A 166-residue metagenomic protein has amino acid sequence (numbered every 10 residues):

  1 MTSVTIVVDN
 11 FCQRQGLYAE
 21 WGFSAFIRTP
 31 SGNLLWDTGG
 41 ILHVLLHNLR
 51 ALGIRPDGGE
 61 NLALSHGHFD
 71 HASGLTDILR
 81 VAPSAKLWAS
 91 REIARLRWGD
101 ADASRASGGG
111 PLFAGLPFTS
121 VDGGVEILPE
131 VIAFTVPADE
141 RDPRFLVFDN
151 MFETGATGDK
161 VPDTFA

Functional and structural regions predicted by a protein language model:
M1-T2, P30-G32, P83-S84, L128-P129: Short coil/turn connectors at secondary-structure junctions
T2, A85-K86, R91-A94: Pepsin/retropepsin-fold aspartyl endopeptidases
T2-L52, A156, D163-A166: Conserved beta-strand hairpin/beta-sheet module of binuclear metal-dependent hydrolase folds, prominently
T5, A63, W88, T119 (+1 more regions): Hydrophobic/aromatic beta-strand patches that form the interior of the parallel beta-sheet core in alpha/beta enzyme
A19-W21, R50-L52, D77-L79, A101-S104: Short, glycine/charged-enriched secondary-structure capping and boundary segments
G32-L34, N61, V131: Structural motif
H43-A89: Active-site metal-binding motif and surrounding structural segment of the metallo-beta-lactamase
I93-V161: Metallo-beta-lactamase
